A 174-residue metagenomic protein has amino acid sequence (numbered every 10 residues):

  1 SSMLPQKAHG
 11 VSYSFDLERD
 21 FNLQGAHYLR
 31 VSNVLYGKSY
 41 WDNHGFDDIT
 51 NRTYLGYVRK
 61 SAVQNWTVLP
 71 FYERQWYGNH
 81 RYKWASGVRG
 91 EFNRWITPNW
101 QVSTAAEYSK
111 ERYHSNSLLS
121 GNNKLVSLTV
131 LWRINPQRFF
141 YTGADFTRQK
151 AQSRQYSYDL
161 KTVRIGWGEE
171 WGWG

Functional and structural regions predicted by a protein language model:
S1-G174: Gram-negative and organellar
